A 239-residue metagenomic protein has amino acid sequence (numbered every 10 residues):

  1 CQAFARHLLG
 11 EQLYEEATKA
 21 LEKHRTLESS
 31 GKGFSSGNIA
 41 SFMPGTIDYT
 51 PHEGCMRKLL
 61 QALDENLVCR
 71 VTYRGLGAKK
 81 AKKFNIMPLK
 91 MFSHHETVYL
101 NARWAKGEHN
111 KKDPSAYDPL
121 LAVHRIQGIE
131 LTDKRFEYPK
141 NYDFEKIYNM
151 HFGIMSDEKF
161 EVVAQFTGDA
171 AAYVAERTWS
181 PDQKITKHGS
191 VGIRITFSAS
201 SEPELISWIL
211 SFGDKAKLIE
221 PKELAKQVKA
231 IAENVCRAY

Functional and structural regions predicted by a protein language model:
C1-R74: Bulky hydrophobic/aromatic content
L60-E108: Loop-centered beta-sheet repeat module
K79-K83, S115-L121, E161: Short, mixed charged/polar active-site loops that provide acid/base catalysis or chelate metal/phosphate cofactors
M91, I129, I185-T186: A structural signal for short hydrophobic beta-strand segments in well-ordered beta-sheet cores
A105-K146: Flexible linker/loop signature enriched in Pro/Ser/Thr and Pro/Gly
Y148-Y239: Polybasic (Lys/Arg-rich)
